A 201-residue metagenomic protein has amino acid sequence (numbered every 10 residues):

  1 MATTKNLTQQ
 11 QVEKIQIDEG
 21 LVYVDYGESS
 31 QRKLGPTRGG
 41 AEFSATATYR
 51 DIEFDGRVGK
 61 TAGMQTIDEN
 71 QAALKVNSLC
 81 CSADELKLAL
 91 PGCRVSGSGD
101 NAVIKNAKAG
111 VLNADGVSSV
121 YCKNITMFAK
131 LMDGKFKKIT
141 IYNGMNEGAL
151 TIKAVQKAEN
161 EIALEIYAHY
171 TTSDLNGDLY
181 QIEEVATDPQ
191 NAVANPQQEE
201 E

Functional and structural regions predicted by a protein language model:
A2-L88, N143-E161: Solvent-exposed edge beta-strands and adjacent loop segments that serve as assembly or binding interfaces
V22-V24, I125-M127, I182: Hydrophobic beta-strand residues in large extracellular and virion-surface proteins
Q31, K135-K138: Short, mixed charged/polar active-site loops that provide acid/base catalysis or chelate metal/phosphate cofactors
M64-T66, S82-L86, D115-C122, L164-T172 (+1 more regions): Noncatalytic linker/hinge segments flanking ATPase motor cores
A73-N77, N124-F128, A163-Y167: Beta-strand secondary-structure signal
L79-C81, F128-K135, T171: Short, flexible beta-strand-to-coil junctions
A89-P91, V95-M132: Extended, positively charged loop/linker patches that create polyanion-binding surfaces
K137-E201: Mixed-charge, glycine-accented linear interaction segment located at domain edges/termini
